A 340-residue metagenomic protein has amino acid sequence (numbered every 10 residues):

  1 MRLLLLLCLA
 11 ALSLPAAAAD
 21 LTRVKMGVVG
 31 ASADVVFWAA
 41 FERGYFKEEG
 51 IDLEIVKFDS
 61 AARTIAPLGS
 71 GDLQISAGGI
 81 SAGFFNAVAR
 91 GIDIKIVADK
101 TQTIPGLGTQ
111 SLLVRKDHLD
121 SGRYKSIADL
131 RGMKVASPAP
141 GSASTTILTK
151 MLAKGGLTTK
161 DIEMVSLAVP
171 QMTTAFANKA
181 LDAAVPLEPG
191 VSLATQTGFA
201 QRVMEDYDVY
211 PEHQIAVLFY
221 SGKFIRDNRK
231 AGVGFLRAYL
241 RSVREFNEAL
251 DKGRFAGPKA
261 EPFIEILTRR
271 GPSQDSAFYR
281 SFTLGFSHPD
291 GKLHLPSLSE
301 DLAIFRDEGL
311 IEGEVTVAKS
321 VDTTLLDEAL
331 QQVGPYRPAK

Functional and structural regions predicted by a protein language model:
M1-L7: Sec-dependent signal peptide recognition, specifically the positively charged N-region followed immediately by
S13-P15: N-terminal signal peptide c-region/cleavage motif recognized by signal peptidases
A19-T158, E163-S166, D182-E188, M204 (+1 more regions): Short, glycine-/small- and polar/acidic-enriched structural segments that line small-molecule recognition paths
A31, F58-A62, G78, A139-A143 (+5 more regions): Soluble non-cytosolic domains of exported or imported proteins
V35, R43-G44, A66, S70 (+12 more regions): Solvent-exposed, polar/charged alpha-helical surfaces in well-ordered, non-transmembrane soluble domains, broadly
H118, Q171-I266: Pocket-lining segment of extracytoplasmic ligand-binding domains
R226-E312: Secondary-structure end/capping motifs
S299-K340: Conserved C-terminal helix/tail region of periplasmic/extracytoplasmic solute-binding proteins
